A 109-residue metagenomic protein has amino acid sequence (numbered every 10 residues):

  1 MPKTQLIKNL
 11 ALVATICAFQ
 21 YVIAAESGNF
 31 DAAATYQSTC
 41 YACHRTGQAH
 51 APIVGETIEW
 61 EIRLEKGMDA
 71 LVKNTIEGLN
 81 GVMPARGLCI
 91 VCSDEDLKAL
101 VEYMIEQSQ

Functional and structural regions predicted by a protein language model:
P2-A11: Bacterial N-terminal signal peptides that target proteins for export
A11-F19: Hydrophobic helical h-region of N-terminal Sec-dependent signal peptides in bacterial secretory/periplasmic proteins
Q20-E26: Sec/Tat signal peptide C-region and signal peptidase I cleavage site
F30-S38: Local sequence-structure signature of Cys/Sec-based thiol-disulfide redox active-site neighborhoods
A32, G67, L71, D96-L97: Stable alpha-helical elements in mature extracytoplasmic
Q37-T46, L100, M104: The canonical Cys-X-X-Cys-His
A42-K73: Gly/Gly-Pro-rich "capping" loops immediately C-terminal to redox-active cysteine motifs in periplasmic/lumenal
I53, N74-K98, Y103-Q107: Axial heme c-ligation environment in periplasmic c-type cytochrome domains
